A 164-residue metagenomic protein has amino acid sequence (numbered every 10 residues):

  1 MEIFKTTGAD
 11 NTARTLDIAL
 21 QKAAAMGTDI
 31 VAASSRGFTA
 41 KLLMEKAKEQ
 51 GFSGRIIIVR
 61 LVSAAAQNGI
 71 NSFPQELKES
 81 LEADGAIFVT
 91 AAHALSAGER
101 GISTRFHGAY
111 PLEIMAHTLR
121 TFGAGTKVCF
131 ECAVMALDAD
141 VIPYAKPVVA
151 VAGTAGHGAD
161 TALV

Functional and structural regions predicted by a protein language model:
M1-A24: Glycine-rich phosphate-binding "P-loop"
Q21-P74: N-terminal active-site beta-alpha-beta segment that forms phosphate/nucleotide-binding and substrate-recognition loops
T28-A32, P143-V148: Flexible, glycine/charged-enriched surface loops at secondary-structure junctions
A33-S34, V59-R60, A91-A92, V149-G153: Short beta-strand segments
G37-L42, T126-M135, G158-D160: Short glycine/serine/threonine-rich phosphate/pyrophosphate-binding segments that cradle anionic phosphate groups
S53-L112: Long, charge-dense
L95-M135: Internal catalytic-core helix/loop-beta-alpha segment that presents or stabilizes conserved functional determinants
K146-V164: Glycine-rich, aromatic-bearing surface loops/beta-hairpins
